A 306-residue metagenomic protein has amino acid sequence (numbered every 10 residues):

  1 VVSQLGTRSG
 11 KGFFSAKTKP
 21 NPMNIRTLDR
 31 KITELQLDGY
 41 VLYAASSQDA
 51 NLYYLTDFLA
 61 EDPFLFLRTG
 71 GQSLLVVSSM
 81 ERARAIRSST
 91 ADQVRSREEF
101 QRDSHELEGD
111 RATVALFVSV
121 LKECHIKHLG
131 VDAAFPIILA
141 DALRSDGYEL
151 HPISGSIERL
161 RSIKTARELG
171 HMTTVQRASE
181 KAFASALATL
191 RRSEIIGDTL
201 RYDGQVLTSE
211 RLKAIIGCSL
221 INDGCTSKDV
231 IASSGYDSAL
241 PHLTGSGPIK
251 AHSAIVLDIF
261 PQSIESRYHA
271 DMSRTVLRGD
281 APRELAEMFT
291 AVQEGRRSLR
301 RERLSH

Functional and structural regions predicted by a protein language model:
V1-P22: N-terminal amphipathic/basic-hydrophobic helices that include classical n-h-c signal peptides and signal-anchor
S15, K19-H306: Active-site neighborhoods and metal-handling regions in enzymes and metal-associated proteins
